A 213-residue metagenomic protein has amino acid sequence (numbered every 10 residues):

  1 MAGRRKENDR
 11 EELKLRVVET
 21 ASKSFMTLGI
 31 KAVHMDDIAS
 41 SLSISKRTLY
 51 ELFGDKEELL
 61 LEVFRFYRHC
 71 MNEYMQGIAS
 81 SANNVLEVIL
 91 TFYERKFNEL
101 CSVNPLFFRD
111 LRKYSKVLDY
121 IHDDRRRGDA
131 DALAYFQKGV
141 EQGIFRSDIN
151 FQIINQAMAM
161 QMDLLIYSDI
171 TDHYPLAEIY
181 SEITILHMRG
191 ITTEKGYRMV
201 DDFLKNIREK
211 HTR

Functional and structural regions predicted by a protein language model:
M1-A2, A134-K138, Q142, Y174-R213: C-terminal peripheral helix-coil segments that are non-catalytic and often amphipathic
M1-L28, A32-I44, E58-L61: Basic, helix-initiating cap at the start of DNA-binding domains
S43-F53: Short hydrophobic/aromatic patch on the recognition helix
D55-L61, C70-M71: Short amphipathic alpha-helical segment with a characteristic S/N-K-E followed by hydrophobic residues
E62, E73-S102, N155-M158: Hydrophobic alpha-helical connector segments
I78, F107-L111, L165, D169: Secondary-structure edge/capping motif, primarily at the C-terminal ends of alpha-helices and the immediately following
E87, D123-D124, E141-A157, T171-E182: All-alpha amphipathic helical-bundle segments outside canonical DNA-binding/catalytic cores that form hydrophobic
N98-I149, I153: Short secondary-structure transition hinges
